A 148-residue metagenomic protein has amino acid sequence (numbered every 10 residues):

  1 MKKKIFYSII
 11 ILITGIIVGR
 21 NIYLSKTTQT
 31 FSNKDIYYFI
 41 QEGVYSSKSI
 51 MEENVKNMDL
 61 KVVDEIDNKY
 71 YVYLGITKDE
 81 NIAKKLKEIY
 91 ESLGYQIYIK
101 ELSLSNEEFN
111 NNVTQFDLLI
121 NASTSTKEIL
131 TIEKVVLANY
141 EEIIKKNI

Functional and structural regions predicted by a protein language model:
M1-I148: Acidic/polar low-complexity segments and flexible, solvent-exposed patches
